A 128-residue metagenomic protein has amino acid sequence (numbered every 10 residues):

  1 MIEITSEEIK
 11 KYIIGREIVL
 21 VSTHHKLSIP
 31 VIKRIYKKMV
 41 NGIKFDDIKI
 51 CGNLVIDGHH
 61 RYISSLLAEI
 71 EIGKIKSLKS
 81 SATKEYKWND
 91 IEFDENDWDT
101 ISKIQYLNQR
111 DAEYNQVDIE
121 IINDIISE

Functional and structural regions predicted by a protein language model:
M1-I56, H60-L66, E71-G73, L78: Short alpha-helix boundary/capping and kink motifs at helix termini
D47-E128: Basic- and aromatic-enriched surface patches that contact anionic nucleotides/nucleic acids
